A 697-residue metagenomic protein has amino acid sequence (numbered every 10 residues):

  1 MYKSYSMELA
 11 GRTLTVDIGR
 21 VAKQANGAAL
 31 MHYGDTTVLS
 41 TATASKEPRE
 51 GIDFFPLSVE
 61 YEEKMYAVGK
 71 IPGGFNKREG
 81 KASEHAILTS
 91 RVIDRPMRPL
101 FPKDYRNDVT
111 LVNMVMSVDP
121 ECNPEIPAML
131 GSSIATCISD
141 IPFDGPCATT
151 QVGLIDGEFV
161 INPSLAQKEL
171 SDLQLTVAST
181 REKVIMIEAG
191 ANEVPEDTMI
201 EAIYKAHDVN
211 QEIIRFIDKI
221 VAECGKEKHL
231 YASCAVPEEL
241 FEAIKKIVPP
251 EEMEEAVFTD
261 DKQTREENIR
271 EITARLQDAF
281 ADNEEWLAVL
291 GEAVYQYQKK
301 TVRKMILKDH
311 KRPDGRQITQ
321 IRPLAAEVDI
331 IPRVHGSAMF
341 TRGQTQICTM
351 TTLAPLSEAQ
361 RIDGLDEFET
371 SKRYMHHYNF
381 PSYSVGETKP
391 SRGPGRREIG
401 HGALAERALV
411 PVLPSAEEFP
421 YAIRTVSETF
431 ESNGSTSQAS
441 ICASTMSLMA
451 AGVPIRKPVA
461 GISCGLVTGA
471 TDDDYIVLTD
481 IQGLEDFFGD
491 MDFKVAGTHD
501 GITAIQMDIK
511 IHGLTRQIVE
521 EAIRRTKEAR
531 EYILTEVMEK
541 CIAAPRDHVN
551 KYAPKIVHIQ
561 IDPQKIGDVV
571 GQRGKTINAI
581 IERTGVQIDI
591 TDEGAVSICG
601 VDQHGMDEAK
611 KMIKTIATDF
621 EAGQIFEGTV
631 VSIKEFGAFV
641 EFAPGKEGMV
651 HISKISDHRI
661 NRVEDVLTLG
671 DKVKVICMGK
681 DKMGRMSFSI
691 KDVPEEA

Functional and structural regions predicted by a protein language model:
M1-A232: Long, basic N-terminal domains or extensions that often function in RNA/ssDNA interaction or organelle/cellular
M1-S45, D53, H229-E369, P554-D568 (+2 more regions): Extended amphipathic alpha-helical scaffolds
A25-V109, V115-S117, C122, E188 (+4 more regions): Glycine-rich, flexible beta-strand/loop modules in the N-terminal catalytic cores of phosphate-handling
G27-A29, C122-I141, V328-T351, N433-V453 (+1 more regions): Conserved phosphate/anionic-ligand binding catalytic regions in large, soluble enzymes, centered on
Y33, A42-A44, Y61-E63, N113-S117 (+17 more regions): Flexible glycine-/small-residue-rich
K103-V109, D144-P146, I213-Y231, Q263 (+7 more regions): Flexible, glycine/charged-enriched surface loops at secondary-structure junctions
D140-D260, L448-D547: Mobile "lid/hinge" segments at catalytic clefts and subdomain interfaces of large enzymes
L290, Y552-H558, P563-A697: Single-stranded RNA-binding regions, centering on S1/OB-family and related RNA-binding modules
